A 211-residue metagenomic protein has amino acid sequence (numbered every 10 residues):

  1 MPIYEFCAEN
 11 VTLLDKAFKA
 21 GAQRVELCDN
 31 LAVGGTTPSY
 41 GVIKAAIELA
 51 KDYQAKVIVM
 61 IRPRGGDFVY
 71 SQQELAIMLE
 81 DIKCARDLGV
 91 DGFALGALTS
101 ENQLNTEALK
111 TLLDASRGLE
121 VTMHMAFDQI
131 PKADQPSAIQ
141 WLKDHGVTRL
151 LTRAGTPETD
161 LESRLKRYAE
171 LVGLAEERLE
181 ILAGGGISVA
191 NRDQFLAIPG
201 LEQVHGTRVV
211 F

Functional and structural regions predicted by a protein language model:
M1-V25, N30-T37: N-terminal pre-domain/capping segments
P2-A8, V25-L27, V57-I61, F93-L95 (+4 more regions): Hydrophobic faces of well-ordered beta-strands that scaffold small-molecule active sites in alpha/beta enzyme cores
E9-A20, G66-C84, V121-M123, D128-H145 (+2 more regions): Catalytic cores of alpha/beta
V11-D15, L31-K56, Q72-L75, A97-R117 (+3 more regions): Active-site-adjacent beta->alpha loops and helix N-cap segments on the catalytic face of soluble alpha/beta enzymes
A22-G35, C84-E101, H145-D160, I187 (+1 more regions): Glycine-rich phosphate-binding active-site loops on the catalytic face of alpha/beta enzymes
V25, A50-A55, G89, S116-L119 (+2 more regions): Short helix-capping segments at alpha-helix termini
L31-A32, R64-G66: A short, flexible beta-alpha/helix-coil linker loop
S100-Q103, A108-T111, T122, L182 (+1 more regions): Active-site pocket-lining/capping segments in soluble small-molecule metabolic enzymes
